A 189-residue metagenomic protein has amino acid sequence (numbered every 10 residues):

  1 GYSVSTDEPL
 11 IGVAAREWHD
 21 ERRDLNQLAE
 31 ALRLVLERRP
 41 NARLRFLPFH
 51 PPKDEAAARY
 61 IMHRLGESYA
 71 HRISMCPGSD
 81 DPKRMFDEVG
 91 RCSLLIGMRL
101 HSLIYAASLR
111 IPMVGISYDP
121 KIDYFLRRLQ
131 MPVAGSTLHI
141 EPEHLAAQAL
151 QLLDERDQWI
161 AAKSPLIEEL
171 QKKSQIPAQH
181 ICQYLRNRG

Functional and structural regions predicted by a protein language model:
G1-G189: Active-site anion-handling motifs in enzyme catalytic cores
